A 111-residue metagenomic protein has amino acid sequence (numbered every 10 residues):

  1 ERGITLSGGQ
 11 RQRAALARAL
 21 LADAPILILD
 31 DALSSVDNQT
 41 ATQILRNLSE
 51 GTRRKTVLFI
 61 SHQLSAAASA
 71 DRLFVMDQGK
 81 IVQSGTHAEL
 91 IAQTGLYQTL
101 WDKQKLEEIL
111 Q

Functional and structural regions predicted by a protein language model:
E1-I4, Q10-R13, Q39: Conserved ABC ATPase nucleotide-binding domain "signature" region
S7-G8, A14-A19, F59: ABC ATPase nucleotide-binding domain "signature" region
L21-P25, R54: A short, proline-enriched helix->beta-strand linker immediately N-terminal to the Walker B motif in ABC-type P-loop
L27-D31: Catalytic Walker B motif of ABC-type/P-loop ATPase nucleotide-binding domains
A32-V36: ABC ATPase nucleotide-binding domain "signature" loop
A41-R53, S65: Helical segment within the ABC ATPase nucleotide-binding domain
R46, A68-Q111: C-terminal portion of ABC ATPase nucleotide-binding domains
R54-S61: Conserved H-loop
